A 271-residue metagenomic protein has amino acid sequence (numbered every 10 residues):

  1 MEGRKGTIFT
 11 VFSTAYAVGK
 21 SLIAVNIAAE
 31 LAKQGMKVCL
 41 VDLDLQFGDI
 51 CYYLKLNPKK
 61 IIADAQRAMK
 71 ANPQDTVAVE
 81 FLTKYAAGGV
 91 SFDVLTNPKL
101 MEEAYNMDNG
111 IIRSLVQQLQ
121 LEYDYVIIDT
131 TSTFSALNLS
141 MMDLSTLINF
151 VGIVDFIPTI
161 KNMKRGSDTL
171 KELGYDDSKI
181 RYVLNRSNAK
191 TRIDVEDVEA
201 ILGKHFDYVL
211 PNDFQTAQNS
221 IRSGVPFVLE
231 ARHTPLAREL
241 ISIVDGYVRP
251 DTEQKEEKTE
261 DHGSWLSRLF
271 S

Functional and structural regions predicted by a protein language model:
M1-I8, E172-G174, K179-I180, L184 (+2 more regions): Acidic-aromatic/histidine active-site loop/patch
K5-I50: Walker A/P-loop phosphate-binding motif and the immediately C-terminal alpha-helix
L31-V94: Phosphate-binding loop that captures ATP/GTP phosphates
L45-Q46, K99-E102, D155-I157, S187-T191 (+1 more regions): Conserved nucleotide-binding/hydrolysis micro-motifs of P-loop NTPases
K55-K60, D168-T169, E199-A200, V225-F227: Short, hinge-like loop/turn segments at secondary-structure boundaries
A71-F134: Cytosolic-facing regulatory segments adjacent to core modules
I111-S114, Q120-L121, Y125, T130-D207: Conserved catalytic-core segment of NTP-binding enzymes
R186, E199-F227, L240: Beta-strand-loop-alpha "switch" segments that mediate conformational coupling across diverse proteins
